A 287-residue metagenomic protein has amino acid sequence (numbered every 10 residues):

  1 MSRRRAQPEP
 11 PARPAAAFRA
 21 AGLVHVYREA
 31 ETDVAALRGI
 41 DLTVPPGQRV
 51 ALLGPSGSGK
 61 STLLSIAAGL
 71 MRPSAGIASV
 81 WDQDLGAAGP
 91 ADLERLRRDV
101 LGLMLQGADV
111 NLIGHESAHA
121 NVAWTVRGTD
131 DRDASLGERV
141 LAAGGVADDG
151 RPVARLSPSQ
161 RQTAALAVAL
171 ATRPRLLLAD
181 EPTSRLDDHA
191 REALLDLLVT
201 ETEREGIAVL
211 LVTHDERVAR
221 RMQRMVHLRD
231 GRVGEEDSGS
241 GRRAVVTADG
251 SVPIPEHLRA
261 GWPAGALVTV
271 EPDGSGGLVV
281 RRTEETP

Functional and structural regions predicted by a protein language model:
F18, G76-D84: Conserved ABC transporter NBD signature motif
A68: Helix-to-loop junction immediately C-terminal to a conserved catalytic motif
L85-G102: ABC ATPase NBD coupling module
G114-R127: Q-loop/switch helix immediately C-terminal to the Walker
V140-A154: Conserved ABC nucleotide-binding domain
A169-L170: ABC ATPase C-loop
R173: Conserved catalytic motifs of ABC-family nucleotide-binding domains
L177-D180: Catalytic Walker B motif of ABC-type/P-loop ATPase nucleotide-binding domains
